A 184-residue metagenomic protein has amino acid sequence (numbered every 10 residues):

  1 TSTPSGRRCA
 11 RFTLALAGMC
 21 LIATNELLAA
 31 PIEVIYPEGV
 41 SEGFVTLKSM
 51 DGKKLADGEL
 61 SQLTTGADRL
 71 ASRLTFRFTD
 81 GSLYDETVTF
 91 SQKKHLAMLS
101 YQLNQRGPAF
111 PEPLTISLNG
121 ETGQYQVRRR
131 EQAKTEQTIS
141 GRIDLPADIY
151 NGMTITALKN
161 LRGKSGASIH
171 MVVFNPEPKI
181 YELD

Functional and structural regions predicted by a protein language model:
S2-L14: Bacterial N-terminal signal peptides that target proteins for export
T13-T24: Bacterial N-terminal signal peptides
L27-D85, G107-P113: N-terminal cleavable signal peptides for secretion/export
P31, E121-D184: Solvent-exposed helix/loop surface patches that form functional interfaces
K48, L63, T75-T79, S91 (+5 more regions): A structural detector for beta-sheet-dominated domains
D57-L60, E86-T89, E112-L118, A133-D148: Short amphipathic beta-strand/extended segments with alternating polar/hydrophobic composition
G81-V127: Hydrophobic/aromatic-rich structural module bridging two neighboring secondary-structure elements via a short loop
